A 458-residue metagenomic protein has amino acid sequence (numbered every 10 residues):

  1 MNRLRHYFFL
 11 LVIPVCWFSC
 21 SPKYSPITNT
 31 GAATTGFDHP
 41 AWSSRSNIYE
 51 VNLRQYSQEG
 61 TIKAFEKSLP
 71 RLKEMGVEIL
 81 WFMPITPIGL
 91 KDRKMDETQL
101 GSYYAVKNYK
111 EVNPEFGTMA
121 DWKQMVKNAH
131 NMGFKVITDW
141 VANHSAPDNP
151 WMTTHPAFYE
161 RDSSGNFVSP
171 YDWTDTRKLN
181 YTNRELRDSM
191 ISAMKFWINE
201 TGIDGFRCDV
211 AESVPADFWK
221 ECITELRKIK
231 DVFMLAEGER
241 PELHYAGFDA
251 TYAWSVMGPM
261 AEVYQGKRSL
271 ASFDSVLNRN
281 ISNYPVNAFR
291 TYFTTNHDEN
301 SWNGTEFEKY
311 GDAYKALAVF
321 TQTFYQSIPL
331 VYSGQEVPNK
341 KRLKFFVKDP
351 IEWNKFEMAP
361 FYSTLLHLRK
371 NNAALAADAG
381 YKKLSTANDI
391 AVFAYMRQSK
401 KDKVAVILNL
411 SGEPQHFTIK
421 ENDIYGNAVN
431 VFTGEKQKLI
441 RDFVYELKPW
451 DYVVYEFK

Functional and structural regions predicted by a protein language model:
M1-T28: Bacterial Sec-dependent N-terminal signal peptides
S19-W81, P87, A129, D274 (+3 more regions): Carbohydrate-interacting/catalytic domains
Y24-A32, N199, D209-F293, F320-T323 (+4 more regions): Active-site-proximal helices and loops of the catalytic beta/alpha 8
Y24-N29, A33-Y49, R54-K63, K67-E78 (+3 more regions): Substrate-binding/active-site clefts of carbohydrate-active enzymes
I48-E50, I79-P84, I137-T138, G205-R207 (+5 more regions): Structural recognition of the beta-strand scaffold that forms the well-ordered cores of secreted hydrolase catalytic
T61-A64, G117-D121, E185-M190, V214 (+5 more regions): Soluble or luminal CAZymes and related metallo-dependent hydrolases
W81-M95, D139-D148, D209-P215, E237-P241 (+2 more regions): Short, solvent-exposed turn/loop segments enriched in Gly/Ser/Thr/Pro and often Arg
P285-K309: Active-site clefts of carbohydrate-active enzymes
